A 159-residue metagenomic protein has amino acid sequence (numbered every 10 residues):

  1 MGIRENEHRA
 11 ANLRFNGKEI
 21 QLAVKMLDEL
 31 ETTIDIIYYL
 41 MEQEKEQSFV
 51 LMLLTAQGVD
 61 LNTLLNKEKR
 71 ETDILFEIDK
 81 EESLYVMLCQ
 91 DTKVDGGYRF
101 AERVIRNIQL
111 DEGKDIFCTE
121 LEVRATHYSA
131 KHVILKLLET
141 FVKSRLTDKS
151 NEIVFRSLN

Functional and structural regions predicted by a protein language model:
M1-N159: Regulatory and interdomain segments flanking nucleotide-handling catalytic cores in signaling/defense enzymes
